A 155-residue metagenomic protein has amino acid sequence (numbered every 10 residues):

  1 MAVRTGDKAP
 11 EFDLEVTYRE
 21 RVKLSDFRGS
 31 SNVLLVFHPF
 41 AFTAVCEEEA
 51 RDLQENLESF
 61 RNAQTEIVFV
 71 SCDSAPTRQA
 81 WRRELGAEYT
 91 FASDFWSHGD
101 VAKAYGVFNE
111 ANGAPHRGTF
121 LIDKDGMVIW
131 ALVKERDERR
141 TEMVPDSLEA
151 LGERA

Functional and structural regions predicted by a protein language model:
M1-A155: Chalcogenol-based redox active-site neighborhoods
